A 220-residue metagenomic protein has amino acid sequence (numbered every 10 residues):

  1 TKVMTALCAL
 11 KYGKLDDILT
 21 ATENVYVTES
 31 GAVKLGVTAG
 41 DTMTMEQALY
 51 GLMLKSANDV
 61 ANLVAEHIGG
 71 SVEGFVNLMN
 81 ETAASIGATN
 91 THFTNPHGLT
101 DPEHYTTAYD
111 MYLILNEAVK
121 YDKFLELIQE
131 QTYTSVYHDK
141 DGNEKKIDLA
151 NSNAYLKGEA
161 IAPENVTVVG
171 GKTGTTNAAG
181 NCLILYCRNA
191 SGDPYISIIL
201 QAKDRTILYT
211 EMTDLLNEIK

Functional and structural regions predicted by a protein language model:
T1-Y109, A118-V119: Active-site-adjacent loops and short helices of periplasmic peptidoglycan-processing enzymes
G70-K220: Penicillin-recognizing serine hydrolase domain
